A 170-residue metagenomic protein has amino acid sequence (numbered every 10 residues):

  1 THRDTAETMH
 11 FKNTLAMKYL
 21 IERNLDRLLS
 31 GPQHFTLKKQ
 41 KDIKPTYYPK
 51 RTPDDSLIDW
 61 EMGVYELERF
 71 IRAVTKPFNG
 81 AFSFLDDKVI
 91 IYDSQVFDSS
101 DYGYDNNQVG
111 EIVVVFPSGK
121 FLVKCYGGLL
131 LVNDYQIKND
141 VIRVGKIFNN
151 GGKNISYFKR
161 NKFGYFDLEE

Functional and structural regions predicted by a protein language model:
T1-S99, L168-E170: Active-site-proximal loop/hinge segments within enzyme catalytic domains
W60-E170: An anion-binding loop in the catalytic cleft
